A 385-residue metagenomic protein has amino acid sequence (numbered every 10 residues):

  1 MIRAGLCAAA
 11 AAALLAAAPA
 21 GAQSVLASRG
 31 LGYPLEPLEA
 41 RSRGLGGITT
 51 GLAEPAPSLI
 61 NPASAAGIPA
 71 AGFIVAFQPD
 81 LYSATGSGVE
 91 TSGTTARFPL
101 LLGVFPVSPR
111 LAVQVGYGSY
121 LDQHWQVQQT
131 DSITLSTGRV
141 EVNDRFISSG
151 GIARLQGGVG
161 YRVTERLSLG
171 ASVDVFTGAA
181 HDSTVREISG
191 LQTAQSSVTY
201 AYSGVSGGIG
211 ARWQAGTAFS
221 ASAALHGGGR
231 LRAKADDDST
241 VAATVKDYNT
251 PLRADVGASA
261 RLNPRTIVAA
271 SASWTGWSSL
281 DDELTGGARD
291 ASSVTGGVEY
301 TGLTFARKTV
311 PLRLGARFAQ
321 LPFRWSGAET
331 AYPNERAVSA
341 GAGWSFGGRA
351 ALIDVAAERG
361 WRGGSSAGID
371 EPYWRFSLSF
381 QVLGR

Functional and structural regions predicted by a protein language model:
M1-I2: N-terminal secretory signal peptides that target proteins for export/translocation
G5-A16: Bacterial N-terminal signal peptides
A20-S119: N-terminal, post-signal peptide beta-strand-biased segments of exported outer-membrane/organellar beta-barrel and other
G21-S42, F98, P106-R385: Outer-membrane beta-barrel porins/channels
